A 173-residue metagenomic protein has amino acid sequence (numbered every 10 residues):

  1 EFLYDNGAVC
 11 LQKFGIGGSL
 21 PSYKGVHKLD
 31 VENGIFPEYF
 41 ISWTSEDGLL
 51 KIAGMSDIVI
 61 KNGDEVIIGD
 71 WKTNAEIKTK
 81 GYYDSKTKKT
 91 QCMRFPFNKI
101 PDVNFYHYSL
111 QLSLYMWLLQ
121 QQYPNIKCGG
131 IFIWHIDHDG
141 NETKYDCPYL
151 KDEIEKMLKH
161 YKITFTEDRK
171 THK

Functional and structural regions predicted by a protein language model:
E1-M55: Metal-dependent nuclease catalytic cores that hydrolyze phosphodiester bonds in DNA/RNA, characterized by
F36, I67-D70, G130-H135: A structural signal for short, well-ordered beta-strand segments and their strand-loop junctions that often border
Y39-S45, I60-N62, T73-A75, H135: Short, flexible loop/turn elements at secondary-structure junctions
E46-L49, G63-E65, Y123-N125: Short, solvent-exposed loop/turn segments that connect beta-strands within catalytic domains and beta-strand-rich
L49-A53, V66, E142-K144: Short, mixed charged/polar active-site loops that provide acid/base catalysis or chelate metal/phosphate cofactors
G54-K80, S85-R94, Y115: Conserved catalytic cores of phosphodiester-cleaving nucleases, focusing on short active-site segments
K89-F95, K99-K173: Metal-dependent nuclease catalytic regions and adjoining charged, substrate-binding loops involved in nucleic-acid end
